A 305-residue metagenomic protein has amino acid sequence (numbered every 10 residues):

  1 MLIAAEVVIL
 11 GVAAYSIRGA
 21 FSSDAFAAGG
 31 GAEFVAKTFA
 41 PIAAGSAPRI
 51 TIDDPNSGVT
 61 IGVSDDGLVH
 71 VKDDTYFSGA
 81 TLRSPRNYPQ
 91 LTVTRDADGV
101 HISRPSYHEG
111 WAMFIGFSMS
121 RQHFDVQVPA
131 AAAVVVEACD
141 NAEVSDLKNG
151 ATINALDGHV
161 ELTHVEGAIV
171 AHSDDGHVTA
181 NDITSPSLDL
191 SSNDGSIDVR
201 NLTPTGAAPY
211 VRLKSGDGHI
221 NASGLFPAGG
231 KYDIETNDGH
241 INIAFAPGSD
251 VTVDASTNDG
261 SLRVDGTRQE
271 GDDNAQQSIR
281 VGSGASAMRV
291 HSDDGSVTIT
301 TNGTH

Functional and structural regions predicted by a protein language model:
M1-N87, Y107-Q127, A142, T267-A285 (+1 more regions): Short acidic/polar N-terminal linker immediately downstream of export determinants
K37-P41, G58-V63, L91, H123-Q127 (+8 more regions): Short, T/G/N/S-enriched strand-turn elements that build extracellular solenoid repeat scaffolds
P48-P55, K72, I102-S103, Q127 (+8 more regions): Well-ordered beta-strand segments characteristic of repetitive beta-sheet solenoids
V59, V69, D98-H101, L262 (+1 more regions): Hydrophobic residues embedded in beta-strands of well-ordered beta-sheets
D65, T92-H101, G282-S283: Short, ordered beta-strand-loop transition motifs
V69, G79-A80, V134, V297-I299: Short, charged low-complexity linker/loop segments at the C-terminal edge of domains
N87-P89, D96, S185: Interface amphipathic segments
A180-H305: Short, surface-exposed interaction patches in beta-rich subdomains that mediate adhesion/assembly near membranes
